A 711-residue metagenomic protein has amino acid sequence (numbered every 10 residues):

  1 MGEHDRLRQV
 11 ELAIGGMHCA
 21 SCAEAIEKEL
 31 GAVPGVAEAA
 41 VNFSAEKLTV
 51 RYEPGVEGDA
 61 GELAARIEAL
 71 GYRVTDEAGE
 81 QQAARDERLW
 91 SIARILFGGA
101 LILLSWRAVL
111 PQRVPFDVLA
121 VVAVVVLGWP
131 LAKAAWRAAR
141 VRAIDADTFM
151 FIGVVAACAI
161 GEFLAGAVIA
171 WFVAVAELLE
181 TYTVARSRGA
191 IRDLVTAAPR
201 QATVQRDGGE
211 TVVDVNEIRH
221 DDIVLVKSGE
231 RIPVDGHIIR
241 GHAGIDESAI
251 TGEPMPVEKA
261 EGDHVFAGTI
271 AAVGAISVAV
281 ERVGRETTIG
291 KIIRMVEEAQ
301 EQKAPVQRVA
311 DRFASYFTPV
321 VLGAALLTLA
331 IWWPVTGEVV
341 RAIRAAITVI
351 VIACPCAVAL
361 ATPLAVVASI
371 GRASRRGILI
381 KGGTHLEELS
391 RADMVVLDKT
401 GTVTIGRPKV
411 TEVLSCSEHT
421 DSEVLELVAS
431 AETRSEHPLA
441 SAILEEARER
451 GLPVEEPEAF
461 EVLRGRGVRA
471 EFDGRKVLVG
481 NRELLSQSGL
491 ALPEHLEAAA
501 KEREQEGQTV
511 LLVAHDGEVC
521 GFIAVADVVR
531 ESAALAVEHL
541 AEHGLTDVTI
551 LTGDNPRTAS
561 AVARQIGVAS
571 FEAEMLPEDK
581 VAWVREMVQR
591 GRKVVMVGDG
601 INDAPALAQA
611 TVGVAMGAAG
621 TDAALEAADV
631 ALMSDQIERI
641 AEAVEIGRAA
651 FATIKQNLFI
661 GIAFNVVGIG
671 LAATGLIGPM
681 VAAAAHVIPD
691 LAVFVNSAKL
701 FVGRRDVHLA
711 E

Functional and structural regions predicted by a protein language model:
M1-P115, A190-D193, Q201, G208-V212 (+7 more regions): Flexible metal-binding regulatory segments at protein termini and peripheral loops
L7, E24, F472-G474, E506-T509 (+2 more regions): Conserved ATP-binding TGD loop and adjacent catalytic N/P-domain core of P-type ATPases
A37-E53, D193-E286, T384-V428, E471: Conserved cytosolic catalytic loops of P-type ATPases
D86-Q201, K303, R312, P319 (+2 more regions): Transmembrane helix-loop-helix hairpins at the membrane interface
R107-A108, V118, A134-R140, I152-I160 (+7 more regions): Membrane-embedded alpha-helical bundles of multi-pass transporters
V109, T269, S390-E436, R466-T549 (+2 more regions): ATP-driven catalytic headpiece of P-type ATPases
D145, A170-S228, K259, Q307-V309 (+6 more regions): Juxtamembrane coupling segments of multi-pass membrane pumps/enzymes
F149-F151, R186-I191, R200, I250 (+8 more regions): Conserved catalytic phosphorylation-site environment of P-type ATPases
